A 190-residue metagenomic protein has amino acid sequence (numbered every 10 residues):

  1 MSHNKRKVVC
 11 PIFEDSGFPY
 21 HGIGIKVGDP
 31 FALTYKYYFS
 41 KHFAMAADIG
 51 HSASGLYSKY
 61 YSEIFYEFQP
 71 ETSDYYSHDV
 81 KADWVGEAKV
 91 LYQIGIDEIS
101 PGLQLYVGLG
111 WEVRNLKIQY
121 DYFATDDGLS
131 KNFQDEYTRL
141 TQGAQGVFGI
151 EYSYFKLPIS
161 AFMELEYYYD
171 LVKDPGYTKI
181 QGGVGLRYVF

Functional and structural regions predicted by a protein language model:
M1-S16: Cleavable N-terminal export/targeting peptides
S16-Y20, E71-S73: N-terminal post-signal-peptidase region of extra-cytosolic proteins
Y20, G28-P30, D83-E87, T141-Q145 (+1 more regions): Transmembrane beta-barrel architecture of outer-membrane proteins
Y20-Y37, S52, Y169-K179: Solvent-exposed loop/turn segments connecting transmembrane beta-strands in outer-membrane beta-barrel proteins
I23-D29, A47-H51, V107-V113, I150 (+2 more regions): Transmembrane beta-barrel strands of outer-membrane/channel proteins
V27, Y37, Y92-I94, I150-Y154 (+2 more regions): Residue-level signature of outer-membrane beta-barrel architecture
Y37-V147, F155-L157: Gram-negative (and chloroplast) outer-membrane scaffold detector with strong preference for beta-barrel transmembrane
K179-F190: Outer-membrane beta-barrel "beta-signal"
